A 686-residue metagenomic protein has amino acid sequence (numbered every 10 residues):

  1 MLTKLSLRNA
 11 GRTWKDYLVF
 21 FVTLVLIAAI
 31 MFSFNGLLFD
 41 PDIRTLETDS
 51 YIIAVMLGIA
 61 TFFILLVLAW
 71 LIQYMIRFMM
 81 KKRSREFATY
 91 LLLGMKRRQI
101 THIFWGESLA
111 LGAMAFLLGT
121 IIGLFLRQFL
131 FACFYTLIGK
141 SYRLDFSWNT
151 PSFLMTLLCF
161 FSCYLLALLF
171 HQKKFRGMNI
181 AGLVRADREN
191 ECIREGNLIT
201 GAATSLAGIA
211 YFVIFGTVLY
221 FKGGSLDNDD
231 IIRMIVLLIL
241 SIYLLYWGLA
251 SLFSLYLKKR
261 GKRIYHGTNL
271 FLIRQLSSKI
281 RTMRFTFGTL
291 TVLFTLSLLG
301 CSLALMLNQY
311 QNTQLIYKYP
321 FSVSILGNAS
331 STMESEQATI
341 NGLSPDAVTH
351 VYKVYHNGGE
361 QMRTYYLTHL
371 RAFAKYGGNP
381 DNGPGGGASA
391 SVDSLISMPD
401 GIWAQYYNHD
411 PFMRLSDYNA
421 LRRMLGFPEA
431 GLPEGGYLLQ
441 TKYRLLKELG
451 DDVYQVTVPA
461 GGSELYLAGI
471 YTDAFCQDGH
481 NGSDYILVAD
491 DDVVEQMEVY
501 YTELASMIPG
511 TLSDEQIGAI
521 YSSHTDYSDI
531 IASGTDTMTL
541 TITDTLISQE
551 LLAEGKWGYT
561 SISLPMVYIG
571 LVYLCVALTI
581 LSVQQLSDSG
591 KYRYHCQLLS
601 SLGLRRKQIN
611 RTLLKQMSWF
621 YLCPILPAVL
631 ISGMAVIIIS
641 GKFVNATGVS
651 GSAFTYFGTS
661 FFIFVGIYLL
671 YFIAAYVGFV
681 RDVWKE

Functional and structural regions predicted by a protein language model:
M1-A28, C192-A207, W247-S297, K591: N-terminal Sec/SRP start-transfer signal
W14-F20, F104-I122, L157, E195-S205 (+2 more regions): Selective transmembrane-helix segments that form parts of the transport pathway or gating/packing helices in multipass
K15-V22, S33-F63, M79-K81, T89 (+5 more regions): Peri-transmembrane interface segments
A28-D40, Y74-F78, A110-K140, S152-G177 (+6 more regions): Small-residue-rich transmembrane alpha-helices
A29-I59, C133, I231-I232, S241 (+5 more regions): Alpha-helical transmembrane segments
I72-K82, K174, S251-Y265, C575-L602 (+1 more regions): Juxtamembrane interface at the cytosolic side of transmembrane helices
L315-T560: Nucleotide-cofactor and metal-assisted catalytic machinery
